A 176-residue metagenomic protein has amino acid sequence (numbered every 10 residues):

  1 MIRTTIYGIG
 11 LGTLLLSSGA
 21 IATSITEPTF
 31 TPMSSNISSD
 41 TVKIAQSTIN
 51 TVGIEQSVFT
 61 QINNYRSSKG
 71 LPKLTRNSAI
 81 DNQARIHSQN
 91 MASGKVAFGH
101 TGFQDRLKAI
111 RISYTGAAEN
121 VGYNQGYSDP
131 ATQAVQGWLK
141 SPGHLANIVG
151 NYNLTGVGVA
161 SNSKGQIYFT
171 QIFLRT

Functional and structural regions predicted by a protein language model:
M1-T48: N-terminal secretory targeting signals
I2, Y7, T23-I25, Y127-T176: Disulfide-stabilized extracellular recognition modules
T13, Y114, A118, L154 (+1 more regions): A residue-level signal for beta-strand positions that form part of recognition/binding surfaces within mature
S38-A92: A short alpha-helix/helix-coil micro-patch that ends at or immediately precedes a cysteine
Q46, S68-N82, K95-R106, L145-A160: Surface-exposed patches in mature extracellular/periplasmic domains of secreted proteins
Q56-N64, S78, N82-Q89, E119 (+5 more regions): Solvent-exposed, polar/charged alpha-helical surfaces in well-ordered, non-transmembrane soluble domains, broadly
N82-D129, V149: Short, surface-exposed glycine/acidic/tryptophan-bearing loops
